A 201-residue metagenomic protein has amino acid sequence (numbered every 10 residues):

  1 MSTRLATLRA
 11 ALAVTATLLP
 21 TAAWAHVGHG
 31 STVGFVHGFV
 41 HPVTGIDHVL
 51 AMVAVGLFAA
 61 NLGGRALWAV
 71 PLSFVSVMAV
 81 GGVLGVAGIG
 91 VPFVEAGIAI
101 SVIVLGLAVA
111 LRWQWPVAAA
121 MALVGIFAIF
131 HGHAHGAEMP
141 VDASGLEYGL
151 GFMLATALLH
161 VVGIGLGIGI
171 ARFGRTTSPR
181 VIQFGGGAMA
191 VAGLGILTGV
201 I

Functional and structural regions predicted by a protein language model:
S2-I201: Membrane metalloprotein/metal-transporter helix-bundle signature
